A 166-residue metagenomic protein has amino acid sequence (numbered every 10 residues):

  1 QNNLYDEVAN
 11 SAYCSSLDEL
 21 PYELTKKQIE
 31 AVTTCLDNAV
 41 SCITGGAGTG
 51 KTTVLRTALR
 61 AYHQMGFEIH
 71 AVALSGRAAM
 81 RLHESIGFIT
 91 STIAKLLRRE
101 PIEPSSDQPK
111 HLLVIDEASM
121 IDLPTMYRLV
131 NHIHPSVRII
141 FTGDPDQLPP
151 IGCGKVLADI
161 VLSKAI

Functional and structural regions predicted by a protein language model:
Q1-I166: Conserved ATP-binding/catalytic motifs of P-loop helicase motor domains
